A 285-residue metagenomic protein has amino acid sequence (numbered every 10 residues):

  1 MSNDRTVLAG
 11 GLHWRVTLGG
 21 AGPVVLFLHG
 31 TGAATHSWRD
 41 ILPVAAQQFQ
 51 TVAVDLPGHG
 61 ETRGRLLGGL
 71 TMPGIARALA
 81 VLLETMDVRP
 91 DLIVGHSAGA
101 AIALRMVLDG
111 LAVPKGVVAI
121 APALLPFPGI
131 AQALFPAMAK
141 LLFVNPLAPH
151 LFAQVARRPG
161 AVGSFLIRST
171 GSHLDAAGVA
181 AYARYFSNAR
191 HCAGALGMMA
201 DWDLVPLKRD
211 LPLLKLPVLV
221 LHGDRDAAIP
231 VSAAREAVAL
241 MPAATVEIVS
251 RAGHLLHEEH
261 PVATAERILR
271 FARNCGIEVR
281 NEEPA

Functional and structural regions predicted by a protein language model:
A9, T17, V52-A98, E266: Active-site loop/oxyanion-hole signature of alpha/beta-hydrolase fold enzymes
T17-E61: Conserved HGGG/HGGXW glycine-rich cap/lid loop of the alpha/beta-hydrolase fold
L108, P114-P149: Flexible "cap/lid" loop of the alpha/beta hydrolase fold
G129-A133, L151-P212: Conserved alpha/beta-hydrolase catalytic His-Asp/Glu region
L214, V220-H222: Short beta-strand/loop motif that positions the catalytic acidic residue of the alpha/beta-hydrolase fold
D224-I229: Acidic catalytic loop of the alpha/beta-hydrolase fold
V238-H254: Catalytic histidine neighborhood in serine/cysteine hydrolases with alpha/beta-hydrolase-type architecture
A252-A265: Catalytic histidine-centered segment of alpha/beta-hydrolase-like enzymes
